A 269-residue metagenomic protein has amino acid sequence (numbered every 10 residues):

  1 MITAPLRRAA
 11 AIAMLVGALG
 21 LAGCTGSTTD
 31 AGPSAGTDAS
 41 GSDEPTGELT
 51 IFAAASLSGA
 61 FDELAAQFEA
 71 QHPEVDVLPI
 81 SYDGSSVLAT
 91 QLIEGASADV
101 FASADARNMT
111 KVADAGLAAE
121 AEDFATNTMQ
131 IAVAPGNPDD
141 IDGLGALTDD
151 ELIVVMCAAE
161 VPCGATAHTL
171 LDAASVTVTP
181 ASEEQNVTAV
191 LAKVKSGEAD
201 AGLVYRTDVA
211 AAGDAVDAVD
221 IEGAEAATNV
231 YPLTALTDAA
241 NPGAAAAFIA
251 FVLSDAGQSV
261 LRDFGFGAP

Functional and structural regions predicted by a protein language model:
M1-M14: Bacterial N-terminal signal peptides that target proteins for export
T3-A4, C24-L57, D62-E69, S86 (+3 more regions): Exported/periplasmic ABC-transporter solute-binding proteins
L19-G23: C-terminal motif of bacterial Sec signal peptides marking the signal peptidase cleavage site
L49, D76-L78, M129: Conserved beta-strand core positions
A66-P79: Signal peptide-proximal N-terminal region of secreted/periplasmic/extracellular or secretory-lumen proteins
Y82: Conserved strand-loop elements at the edges of beta-sheets that form or border functional pockets
S85-L117: Pocket-flanking alpha-helical
E120-M129: Short, glycine-/small- and polar/acidic-enriched structural segments that line small-molecule recognition paths
